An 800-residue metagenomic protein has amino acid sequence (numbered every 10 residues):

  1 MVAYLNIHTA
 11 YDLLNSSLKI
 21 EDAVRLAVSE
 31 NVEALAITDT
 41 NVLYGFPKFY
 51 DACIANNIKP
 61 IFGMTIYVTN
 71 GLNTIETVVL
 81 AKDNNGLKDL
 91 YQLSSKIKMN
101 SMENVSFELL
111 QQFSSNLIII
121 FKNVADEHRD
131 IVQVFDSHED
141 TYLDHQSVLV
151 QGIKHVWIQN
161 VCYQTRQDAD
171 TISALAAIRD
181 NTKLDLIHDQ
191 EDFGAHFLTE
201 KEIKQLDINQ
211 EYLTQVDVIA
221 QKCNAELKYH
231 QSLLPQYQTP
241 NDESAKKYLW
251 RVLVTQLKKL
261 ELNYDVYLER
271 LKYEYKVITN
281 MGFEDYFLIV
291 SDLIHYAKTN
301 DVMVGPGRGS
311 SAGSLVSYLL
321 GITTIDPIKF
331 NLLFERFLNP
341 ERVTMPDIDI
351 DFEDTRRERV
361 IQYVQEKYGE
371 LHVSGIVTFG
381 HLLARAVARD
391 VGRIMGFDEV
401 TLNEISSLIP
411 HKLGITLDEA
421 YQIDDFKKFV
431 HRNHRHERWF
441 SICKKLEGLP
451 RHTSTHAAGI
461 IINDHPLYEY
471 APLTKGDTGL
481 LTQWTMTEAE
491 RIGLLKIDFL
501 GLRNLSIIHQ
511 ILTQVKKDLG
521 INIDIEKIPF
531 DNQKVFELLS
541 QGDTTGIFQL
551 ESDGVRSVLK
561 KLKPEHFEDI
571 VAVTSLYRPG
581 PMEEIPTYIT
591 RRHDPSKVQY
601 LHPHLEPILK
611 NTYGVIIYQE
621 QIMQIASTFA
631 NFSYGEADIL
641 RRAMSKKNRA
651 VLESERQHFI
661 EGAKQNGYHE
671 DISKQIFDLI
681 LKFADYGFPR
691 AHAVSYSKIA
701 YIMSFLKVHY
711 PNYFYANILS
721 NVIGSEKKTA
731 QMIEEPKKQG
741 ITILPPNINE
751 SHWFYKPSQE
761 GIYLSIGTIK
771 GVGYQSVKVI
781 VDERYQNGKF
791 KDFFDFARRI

Functional and structural regions predicted by a protein language model:
M1-A10, K19-A34, I61-G63, Y67-D140 (+9 more regions): Conserved active-site carboxylates
V2-A3, A34-I37, C53-N56, N241-I800: Noncatalytic, beta-rich nucleic-acid-contacting surfaces in large DNA/RNA-processing enzymes
L18-I20, V42-A52, S147-V150: Active-site-adjacent beta->alpha loops and helix N-cap segments on the catalytic face of soluble alpha/beta enzymes
T38, K122, D144-Q146: Conserved residues at the C-terminal ends of beta-strands
Y44, T69-N70, T165, S314 (+2 more regions): Generic structural signal for helix capping and beta-alpha/helix-loop junctions
G152-K154: Glycine-enriched alpha-helix->loop->beta-strand junction motifs that scaffold or abut catalytic
